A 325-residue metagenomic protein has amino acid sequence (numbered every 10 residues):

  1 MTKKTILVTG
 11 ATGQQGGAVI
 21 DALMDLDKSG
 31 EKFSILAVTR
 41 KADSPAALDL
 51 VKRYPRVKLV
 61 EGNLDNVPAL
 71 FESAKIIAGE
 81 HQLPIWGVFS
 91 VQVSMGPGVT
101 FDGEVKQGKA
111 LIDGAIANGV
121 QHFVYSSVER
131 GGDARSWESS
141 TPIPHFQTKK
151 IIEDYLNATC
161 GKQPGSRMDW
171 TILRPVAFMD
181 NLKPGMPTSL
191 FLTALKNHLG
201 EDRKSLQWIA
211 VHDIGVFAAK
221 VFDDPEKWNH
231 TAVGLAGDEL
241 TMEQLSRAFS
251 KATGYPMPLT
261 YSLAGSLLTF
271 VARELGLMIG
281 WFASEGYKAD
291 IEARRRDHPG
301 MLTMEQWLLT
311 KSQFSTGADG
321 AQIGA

Functional and structural regions predicted by a protein language model:
M1-T5, D25-K32, K52-R53, E80-H81 (+1 more regions): Eukaryotic N-terminal low-complexity, Ser/Thr- and Lys/Arg-rich leader segments that predominantly function as
T2-F33, V38-L48, D65-V67, G96 (+3 more regions): Oxidoreductase cofactor-interface core, primarily capturing Rossmann-like NAD(P)-dependent enzymes
S34-N118: NAD(P)H-binding glycine-rich loop region in Rossmannoid oxidoreductase-like domains and their noncatalytic homologs
F71, V105, K109-I112, V211-A219 (+1 more regions): Short, amphipathic alpha-helical "lid/cap" segments that border enzyme active or binding sites
S90, H122-S127: Short beta-strand segments at enzyme active-site cores
W228, Y261-A325: A hydrophobic C-terminal alpha-helical subdomain
